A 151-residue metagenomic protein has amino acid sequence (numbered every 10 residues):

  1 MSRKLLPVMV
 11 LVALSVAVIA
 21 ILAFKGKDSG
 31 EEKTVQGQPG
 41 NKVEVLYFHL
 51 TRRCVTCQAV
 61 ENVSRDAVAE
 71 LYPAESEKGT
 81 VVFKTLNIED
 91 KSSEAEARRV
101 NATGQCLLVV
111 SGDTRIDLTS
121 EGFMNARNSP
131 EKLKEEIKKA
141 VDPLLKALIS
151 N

Functional and structural regions predicted by a protein language model:
M1-L5: Positively charged n-region of N-terminal signal peptides that target proteins for export
V8-L22: Hydrophobic membrane-insertion alpha-helices, especially the h-region of bacterial N-terminal signal peptides
I21-G30, V82, V141-A147: Divalent cation-coordinating acidic motifs and surrounding scaffolds that mediate Ca2+/Mg2+/Mn2+/Zn2+-dependent binding
G26-G40: Ser/Thr/Pro/Gly-rich low-complexity linker/stalk segments immediately outside membranes or between
Q38-E70: Local sequence-structure signature of Cys/Sec-based thiol-disulfide redox active-site neighborhoods
S76-S92: Thiol-based oxidoreductase modules, predominantly thioredoxin-like and allied folds used for disulfide exchange
A97-G112: Structural micro-motif
V109-S150: Non-catalytic, surface beta->alpha helical segment in thiol-disulfide oxidoreductase systems
